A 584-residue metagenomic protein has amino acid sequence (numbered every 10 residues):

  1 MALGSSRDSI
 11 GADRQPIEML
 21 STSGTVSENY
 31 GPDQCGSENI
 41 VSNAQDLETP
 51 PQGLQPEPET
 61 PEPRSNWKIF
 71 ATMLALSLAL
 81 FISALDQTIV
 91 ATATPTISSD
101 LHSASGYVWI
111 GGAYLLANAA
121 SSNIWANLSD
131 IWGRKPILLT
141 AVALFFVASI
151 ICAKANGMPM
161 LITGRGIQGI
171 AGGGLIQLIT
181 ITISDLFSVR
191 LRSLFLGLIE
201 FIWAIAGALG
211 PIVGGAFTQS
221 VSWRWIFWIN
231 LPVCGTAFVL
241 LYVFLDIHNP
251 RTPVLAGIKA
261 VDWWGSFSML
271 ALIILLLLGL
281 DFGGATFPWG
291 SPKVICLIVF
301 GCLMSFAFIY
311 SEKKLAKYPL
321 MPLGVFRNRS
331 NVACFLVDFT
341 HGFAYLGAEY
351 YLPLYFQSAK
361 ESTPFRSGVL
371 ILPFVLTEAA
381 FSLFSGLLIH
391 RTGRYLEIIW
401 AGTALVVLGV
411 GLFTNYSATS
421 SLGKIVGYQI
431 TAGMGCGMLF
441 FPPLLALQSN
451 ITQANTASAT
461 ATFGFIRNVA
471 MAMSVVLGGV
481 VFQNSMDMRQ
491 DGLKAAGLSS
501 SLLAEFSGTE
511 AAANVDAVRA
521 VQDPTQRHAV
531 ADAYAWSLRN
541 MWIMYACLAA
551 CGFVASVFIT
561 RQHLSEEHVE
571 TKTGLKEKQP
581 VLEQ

Functional and structural regions predicted by a protein language model:
M1-N66, A496-N514, R561-Q584: Intrinsically disordered, low-complexity terminal tails of fungal membrane proteins
T72-A75, A79, L138-L144, A148 (+12 more regions): Residue-level signature of the transmembrane alpha-helical cores of Major Facilitator Superfamily-type secondary
M73-L78, I82-T96, H102-Y114, S121 (+4 more regions): Transmembrane core module of solute transporters
I97-S98, L128-S129, C152, L161 (+6 more regions): Interfacial helix-cap and linker-helix signal at transmembrane-aqueous boundaries of multi-pass secondary transporters
S121-G265: Helix-loop-helix hairpins in multi-pass membrane proteins, especially solute transporters
K154-R165, S222, N415-Q429, S485-D491: Helix-loop junctions at membrane interfaces in 12-TM secondary transporters
V221-L336: Hydrophobic transmembrane-helix bundles of small-molecule transporters
T236, L444-L445, F463-T560, E567 (+1 more regions): Hydrophobic transmembrane architecture of multi-pass small-molecule transporters
